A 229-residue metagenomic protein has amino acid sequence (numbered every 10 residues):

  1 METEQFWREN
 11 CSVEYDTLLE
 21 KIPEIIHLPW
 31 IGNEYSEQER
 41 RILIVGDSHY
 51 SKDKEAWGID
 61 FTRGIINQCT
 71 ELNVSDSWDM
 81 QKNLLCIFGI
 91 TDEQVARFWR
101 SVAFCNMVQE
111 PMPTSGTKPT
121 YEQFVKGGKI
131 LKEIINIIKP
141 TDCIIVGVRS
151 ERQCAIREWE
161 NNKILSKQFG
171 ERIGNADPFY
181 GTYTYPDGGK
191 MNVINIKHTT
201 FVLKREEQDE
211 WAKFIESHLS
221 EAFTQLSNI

Functional and structural regions predicted by a protein language model:
M1-E9, K118-K129, C154-I229: C-terminal capping/extension of enzyme domains
M1-S77, G127-I134, T182-Y185, E221-I229: Active-site and ligand/interface coordination hotspots across diverse enzymes and nucleic-acid-associated assemblies
R40, K139-D142, Y185-N192: A short helix->loop->beta-strand "cap" motif at the edges of active sites that frequently abuts
I42-V45, V95-N106, D142-G147, N195: A structural signal for short, well-ordered beta-strand segments and their strand-loop junctions that often border
D47-K52, V108-M112, V148-Q153, H198-V202: Short, solvent-exposed loop/turn segments at secondary-structure junctions
G64-W99: A short, flexible N-terminal coil/short beta segment enriched in small residues
V102-G127: Charged, often glycine-rich, active-site loop that binds/positions anionic groups
L131-S150: Proline-aspartate-enriched helix->loop->beta-strand connector
